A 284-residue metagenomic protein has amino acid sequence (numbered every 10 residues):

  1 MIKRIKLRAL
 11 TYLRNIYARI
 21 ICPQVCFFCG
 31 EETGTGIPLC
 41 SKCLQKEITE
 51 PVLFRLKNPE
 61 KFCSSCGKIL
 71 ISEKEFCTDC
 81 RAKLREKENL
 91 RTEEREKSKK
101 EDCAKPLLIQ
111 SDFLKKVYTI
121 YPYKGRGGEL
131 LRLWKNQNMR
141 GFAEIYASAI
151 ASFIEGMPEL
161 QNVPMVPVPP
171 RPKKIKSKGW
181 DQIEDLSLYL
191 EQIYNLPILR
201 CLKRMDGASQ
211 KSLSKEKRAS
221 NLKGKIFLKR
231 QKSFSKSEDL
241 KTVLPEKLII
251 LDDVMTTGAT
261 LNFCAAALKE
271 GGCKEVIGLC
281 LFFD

Functional and structural regions predicted by a protein language model:
M1-D284: Glycine-rich phosphate/pyrophosphate-handling loop used in enzymes and phosphotransfer proteins
